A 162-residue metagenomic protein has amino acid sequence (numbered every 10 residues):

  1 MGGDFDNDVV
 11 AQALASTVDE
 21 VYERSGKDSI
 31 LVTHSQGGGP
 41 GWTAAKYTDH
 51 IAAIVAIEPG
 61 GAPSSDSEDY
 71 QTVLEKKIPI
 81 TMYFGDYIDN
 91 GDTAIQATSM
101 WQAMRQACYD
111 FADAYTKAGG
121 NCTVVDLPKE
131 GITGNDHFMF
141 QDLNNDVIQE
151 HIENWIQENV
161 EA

Functional and structural regions predicted by a protein language model:
M1-Q12: Cap/lid segment of the alpha/beta-hydrolase catalytic domain
A11-S29: Conserved acidic catalytic loop of the alpha/beta-hydrolase fold
A13, E20, G39-P40, D110 (+2 more regions): Extracytoplasmic/secreted proteins, especially bacterial periplasmic and envelope-associated proteins
E23-S25, V32-T33, T48, V73-K76 (+1 more regions): Extracellular/periplasmic catalytic domains that process cell-envelope and extracellular macromolecules
L31-G41: Gly/Ala-rich beta-loop-alpha elbow adjacent to hydrolase catalytic centers
G39-A56, G60-A62: Conserved hydrolase catalytic core segment
A56-L127: The feature captures the conserved acid-bearing segment of alpha/beta-hydrolase catalytic domains
G134, F138-A162: Catalytic active-site module of serine/aspartate enzymes centered on a nucleophile-bearing elbow/loop
